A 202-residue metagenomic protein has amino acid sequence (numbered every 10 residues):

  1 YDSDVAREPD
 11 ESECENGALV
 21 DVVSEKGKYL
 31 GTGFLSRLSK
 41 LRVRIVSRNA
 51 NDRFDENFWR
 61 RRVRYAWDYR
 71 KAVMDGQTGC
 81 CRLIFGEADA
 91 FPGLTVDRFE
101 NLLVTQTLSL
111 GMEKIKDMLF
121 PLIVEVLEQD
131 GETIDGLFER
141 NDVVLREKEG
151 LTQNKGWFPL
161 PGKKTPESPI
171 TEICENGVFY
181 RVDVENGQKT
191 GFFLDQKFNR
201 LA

Functional and structural regions predicted by a protein language model:
Y1-E100: Non-catalytic accessory regions of SAM-dependent methyltransferases
G17, K189-T190, L194-A202: Conserved alpha-helix/loop element of class I SAM-dependent methyltransferases that forms part of the SAM/SAH-binding
L30, V104, F179-Y180: Short, isolated positions in well-ordered beta-strands
S39, G111-E113, Q188-K189: Short, surface-exposed beta-strand-loop junctions and turns on beta-sheet-rich folds
G86-F91, T95-D97, K116-F192: Non-catalytic substrate-recognition/targeting regions of SAM-dependent transferases
E100-E113: A short interface-forming secondary-structure element
N101, Y180, N199: Conserved hydrophobic/aromatic pocket- or pore-lining residues that grip, position, or stack substrates in active sites
